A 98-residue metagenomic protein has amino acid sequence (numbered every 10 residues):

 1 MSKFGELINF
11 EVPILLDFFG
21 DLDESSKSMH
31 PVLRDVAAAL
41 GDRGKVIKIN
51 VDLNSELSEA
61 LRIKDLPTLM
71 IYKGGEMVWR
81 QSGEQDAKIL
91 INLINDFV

Functional and structural regions predicted by a protein language model:
M1, V51-N54, A87: Structural motif corresponding to alpha-helix initiation and N-cap regions
K3-V36: Local sequence-structure signature of Cys/Sec-based thiol-disulfide redox active-site neighborhoods
F4-G5, S55-S58: Short hydrophobic/charged patches on amphipathic alpha-helices used for structural packing and interfaces
F18-G20, R34-A37, G41-E56: Thiol-based oxidoreductase modules, predominantly thioredoxin-like and allied folds used for disulfide exchange
S28, A60-L61, N92: Chalcogenol-based redox active-site neighborhoods
L61-M70: Structural micro-motif
K73-V98: Non-catalytic, surface beta->alpha helical segment in thiol-disulfide oxidoreductase systems
